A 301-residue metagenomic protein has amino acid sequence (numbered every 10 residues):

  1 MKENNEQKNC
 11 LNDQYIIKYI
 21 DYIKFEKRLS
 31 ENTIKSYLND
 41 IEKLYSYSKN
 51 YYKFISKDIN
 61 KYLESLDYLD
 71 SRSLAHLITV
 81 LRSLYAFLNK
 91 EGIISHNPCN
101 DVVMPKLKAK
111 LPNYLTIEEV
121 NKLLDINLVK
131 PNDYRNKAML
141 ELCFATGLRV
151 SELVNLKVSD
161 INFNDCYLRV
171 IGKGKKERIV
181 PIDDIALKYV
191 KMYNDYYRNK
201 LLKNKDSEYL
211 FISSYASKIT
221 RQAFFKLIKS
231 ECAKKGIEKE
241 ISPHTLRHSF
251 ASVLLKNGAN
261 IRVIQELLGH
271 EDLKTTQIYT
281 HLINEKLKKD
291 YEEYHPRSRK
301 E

Functional and structural regions predicted by a protein language model:
M1-E301: Conserved catalytic core of the tyrosine transesterase superfamily
